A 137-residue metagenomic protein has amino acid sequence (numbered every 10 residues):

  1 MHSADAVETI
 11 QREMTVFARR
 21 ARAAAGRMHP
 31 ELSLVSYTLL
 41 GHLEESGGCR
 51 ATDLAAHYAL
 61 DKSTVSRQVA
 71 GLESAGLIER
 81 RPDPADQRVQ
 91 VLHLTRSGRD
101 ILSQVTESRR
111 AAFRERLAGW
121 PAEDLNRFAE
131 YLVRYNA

Functional and structural regions predicted by a protein language model:
M1-L34: N-terminal leader segment of winged-helix/HTH proteins
A4, E8-I10, Q104-A137: Terminal interaction helix/tail motif
A18, T38-H42, E73, S103 (+2 more regions): A cross-family signal for key residues in well-ordered alpha-helices that form functional helical elements
A23-T64, A75, V91: N-terminal helix-turn-helix DNA-binding core of bacterial DNA-binding proteins
S33, T95, P121: ABC transporter NBD signature
Q68-G71: Residues within the DNA-recognition helix of helix-turn-helix
E73-H93: Beta-hairpin "wing" of winged helix-turn-helix
